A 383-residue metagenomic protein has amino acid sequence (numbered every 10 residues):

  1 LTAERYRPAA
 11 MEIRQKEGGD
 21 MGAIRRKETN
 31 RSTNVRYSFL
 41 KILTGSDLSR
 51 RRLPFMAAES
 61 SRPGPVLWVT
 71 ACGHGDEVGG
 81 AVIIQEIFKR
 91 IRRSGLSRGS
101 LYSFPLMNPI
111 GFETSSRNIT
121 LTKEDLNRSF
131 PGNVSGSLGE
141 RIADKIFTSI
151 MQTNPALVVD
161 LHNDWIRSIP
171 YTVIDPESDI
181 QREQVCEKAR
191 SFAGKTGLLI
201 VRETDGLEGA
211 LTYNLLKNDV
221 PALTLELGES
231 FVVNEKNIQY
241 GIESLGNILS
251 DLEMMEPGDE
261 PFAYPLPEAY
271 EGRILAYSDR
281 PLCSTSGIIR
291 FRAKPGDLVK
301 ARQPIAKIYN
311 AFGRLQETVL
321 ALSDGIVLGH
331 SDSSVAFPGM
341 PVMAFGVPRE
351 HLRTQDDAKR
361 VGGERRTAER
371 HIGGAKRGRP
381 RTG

Functional and structural regions predicted by a protein language model:
R5-P8, E12-G383: Structured catalytic-domain cores with a bias toward divalent-metal coordination
